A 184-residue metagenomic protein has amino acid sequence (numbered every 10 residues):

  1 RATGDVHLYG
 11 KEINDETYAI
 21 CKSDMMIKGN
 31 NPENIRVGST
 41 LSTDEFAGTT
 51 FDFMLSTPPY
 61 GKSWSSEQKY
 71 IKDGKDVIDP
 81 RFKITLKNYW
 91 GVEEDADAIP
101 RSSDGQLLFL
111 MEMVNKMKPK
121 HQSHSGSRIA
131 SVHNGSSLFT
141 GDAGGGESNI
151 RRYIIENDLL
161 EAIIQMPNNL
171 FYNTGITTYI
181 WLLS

Functional and structural regions predicted by a protein language model:
R1-S56, Y60-D76, L107, N134-S136 (+2 more regions): Conserved S-adenosyl-L-methionine
D24, K75-I99, F109: Surface-exposed acidic, glycine/proline-enriched linker/cap segments that occur as 15-30-residue helix-coil
L55-S56, V77, D97, I164: Compositionally biased, intrinsically disordered/low-complexity regions enriched for serine, proline and threonine
K69-I84, Q122-A130, I154: A glycine-rich, aromatic-flanked flexible loop/lid motif
G91-L183: Conserved Class I SAM-dependent methyltransferase catalytic core
